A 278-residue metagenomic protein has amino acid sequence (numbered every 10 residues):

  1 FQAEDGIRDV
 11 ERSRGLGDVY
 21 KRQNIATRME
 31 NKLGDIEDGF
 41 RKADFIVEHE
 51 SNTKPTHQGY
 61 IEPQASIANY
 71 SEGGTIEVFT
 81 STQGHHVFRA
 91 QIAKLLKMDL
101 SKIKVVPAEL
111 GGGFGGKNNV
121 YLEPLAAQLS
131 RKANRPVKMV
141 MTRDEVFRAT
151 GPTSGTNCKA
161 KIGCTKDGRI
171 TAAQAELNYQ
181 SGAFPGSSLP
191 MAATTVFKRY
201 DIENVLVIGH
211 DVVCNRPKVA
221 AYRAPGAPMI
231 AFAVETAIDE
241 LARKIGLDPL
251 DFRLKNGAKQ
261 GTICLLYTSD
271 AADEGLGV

Functional and structural regions predicted by a protein language model:
F1-L16, D270-D273, G277-V278: Positively charged, low-complexity/disordered segments
R8, R14-S269: Structural alpha/beta core scaffold segments of enzyme domains
